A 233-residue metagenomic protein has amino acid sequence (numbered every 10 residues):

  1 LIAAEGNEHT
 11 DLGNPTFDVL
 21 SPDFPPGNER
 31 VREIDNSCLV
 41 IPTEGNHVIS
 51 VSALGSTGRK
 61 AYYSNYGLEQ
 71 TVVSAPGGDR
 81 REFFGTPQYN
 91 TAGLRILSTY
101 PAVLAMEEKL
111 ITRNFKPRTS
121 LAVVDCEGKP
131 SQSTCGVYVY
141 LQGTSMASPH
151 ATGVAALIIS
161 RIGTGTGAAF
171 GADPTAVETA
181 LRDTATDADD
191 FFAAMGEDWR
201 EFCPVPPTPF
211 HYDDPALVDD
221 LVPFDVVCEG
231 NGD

Functional and structural regions predicted by a protein language model:
I2, T86-A92, T166-G167, T175: Loop-rich non-cytosolic ectodomains and luminal regions
I2-G6, V51-S52: Active-site neighborhood of phospho(di)ester-bond hydrolases with catalytic His/Asp-centered motifs
N7-L12, T57-G58: Active-site environment of divalent metal-dependent phosphoester hydrolases
D11-E33, G165-G171, E197: Short, flexible/disordered intra-domain loops and linkers
L12-T16, Y62-Y63, F83-T86, F192-A194: Short, solvent-exposed loop/turn and secondary-structure capping segments
G27-A156: Extracellular S/T/G-rich loop segment that most often corresponds to the catalytic His/Ser-adjacent loop
K129-P130, V137-Y138, S160-D233: C-terminal subdomain of the subtilisin-like protease fold in secreted/lumenal serine endopeptidases
